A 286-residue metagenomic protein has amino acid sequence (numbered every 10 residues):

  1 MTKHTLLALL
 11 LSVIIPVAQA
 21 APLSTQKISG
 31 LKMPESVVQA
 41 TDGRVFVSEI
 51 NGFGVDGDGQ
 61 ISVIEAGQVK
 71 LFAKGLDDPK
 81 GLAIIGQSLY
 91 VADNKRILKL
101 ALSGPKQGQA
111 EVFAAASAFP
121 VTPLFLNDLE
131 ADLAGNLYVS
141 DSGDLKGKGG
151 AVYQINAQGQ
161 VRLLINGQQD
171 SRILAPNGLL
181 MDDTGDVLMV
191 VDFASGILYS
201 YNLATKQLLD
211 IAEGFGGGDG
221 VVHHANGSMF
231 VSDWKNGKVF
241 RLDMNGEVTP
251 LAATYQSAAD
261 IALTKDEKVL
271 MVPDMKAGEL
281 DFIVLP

Functional and structural regions predicted by a protein language model:
A8-P16: Bacterial N-terminal signal peptides
P22-I28, G67-K74, Q109-F119, Q160-S171 (+2 more regions): A short beta-strand motif characteristic of beta-propeller blades
G30-D42, S48, G57-D58, A73-A92 (+6 more regions): Beta-rich, blade/repeat-based domains predominating in secreted/periplasmic proteins but also intracellular
S48-A66: Beta-propeller domains
I50-G52, N94, S142-G147, D192-F193 (+3 more regions): Short loop/turn segments immediately following the C-termini of beta-strands
G57-S62, R96-L98, G150-Y153, I197-Y199 (+2 more regions): A short loop-to-beta-strand structural motif that recurs across blades of beta-propeller domains
I64-Q68, A101-K106, I155-Q160, N202-K206 (+2 more regions): Short loop/turn segments that connect beta-strands within beta-propeller blades
K99-Y153: Hydrophobic alpha-helical segments and helix pairs
